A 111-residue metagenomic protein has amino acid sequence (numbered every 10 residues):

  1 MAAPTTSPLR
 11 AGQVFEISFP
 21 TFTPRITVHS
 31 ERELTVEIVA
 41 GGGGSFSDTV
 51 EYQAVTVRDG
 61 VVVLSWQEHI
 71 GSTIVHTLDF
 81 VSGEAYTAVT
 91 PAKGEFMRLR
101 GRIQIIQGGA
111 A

Functional and structural regions predicted by a protein language model:
A2-P24: Tryptophan-anchored aromatic micro-motifs
A3-P8, E31-V36, S72, A85-T87 (+1 more regions): Long, compositionally biased, intrinsically disordered segments
T6-P8, T56, I105: Eukaryotic adaptor/scaffold assembly regions
L9-A11, T27-T35, V57-G60, L78-A85: Short, solvent-exposed coil/turn segments at beta-strand boundaries
F15-P20, V36-A40, L64-E68, T87-T90: Short beta-strand segments that buttress and anchor functional surface loops
P24-V55, A92: N-terminal glycine/threonine-rich, aromatic-flanked beta-hairpin/loop signature
G43-L78: Contiguous, well-ordered beta-strand patches that form the walls/edges of small beta-barrel/beta-sandwich domains
S65-A111: Beta-sheet ligand-binding and adhesion/scaffold domains
